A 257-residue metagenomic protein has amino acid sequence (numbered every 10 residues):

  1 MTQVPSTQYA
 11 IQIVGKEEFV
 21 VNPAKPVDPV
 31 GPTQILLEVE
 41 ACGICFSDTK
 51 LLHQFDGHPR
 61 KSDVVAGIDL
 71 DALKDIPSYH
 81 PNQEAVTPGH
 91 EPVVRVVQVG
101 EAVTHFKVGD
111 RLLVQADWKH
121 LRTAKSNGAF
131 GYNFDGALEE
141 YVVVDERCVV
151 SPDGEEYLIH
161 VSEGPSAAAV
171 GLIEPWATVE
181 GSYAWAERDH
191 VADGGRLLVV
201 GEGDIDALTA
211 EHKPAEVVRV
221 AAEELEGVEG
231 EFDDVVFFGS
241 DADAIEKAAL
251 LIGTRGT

Functional and structural regions predicted by a protein language model:
Q3-I11: Short structural boundary motif marking the start of a folded domain
V21, L36, V93-R95, Y141-V143 (+1 more regions): Conserved hydrophobic/aromatic beta-strand scaffold that supports enzyme active sites
V27-C42, G57-W118: Glycine-rich beta-strand-centered segment in the early N-terminal region that forms part of a ligand/cofactor-binding
S47-L52: Cytochrome P450 core scaffold surrounding the K-helix E-X-X-R motif and the conserved "meander" helix-loop region
D75-Q83, A116-G195: NAD(P)H dinucleotide-binding glycine-rich loop of Rossmann-like/cofactor-binding domains, especially the beta1-alpha1
E163-G230, D234, F238-G239: Mid-domain Rossmann-like dinucleotide-binding core that forms the NAD(H)/NADP(H) cofactor-binding site
A242-K247: A short, conserved alpha-helix within the catalytic core of class I
L251-T254: Helix-to-beta-strand junctions that scaffold the AdoMet/dcAdoMet cofactor pocket in Class I SAM-dependent enzymes
